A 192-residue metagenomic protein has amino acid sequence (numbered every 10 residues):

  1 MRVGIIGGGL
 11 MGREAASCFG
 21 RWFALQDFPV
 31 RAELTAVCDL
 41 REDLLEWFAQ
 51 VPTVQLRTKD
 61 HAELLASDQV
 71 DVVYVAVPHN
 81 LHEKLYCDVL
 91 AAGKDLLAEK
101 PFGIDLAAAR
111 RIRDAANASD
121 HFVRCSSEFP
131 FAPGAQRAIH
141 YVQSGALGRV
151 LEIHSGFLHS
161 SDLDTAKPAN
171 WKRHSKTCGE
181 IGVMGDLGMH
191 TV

Functional and structural regions predicted by a protein language model:
M1-P52: N-terminal Rossmann-like dinucleotide-binding module
R13, E83, M189: Residues forming the Rossmann-fold NAD(P)(H) cofactor-binding site
A32-A36, V54, D71-V73, I181: Short active-site oxyanion
A36-C38, T58, Y74, L151-H154: Residues embedded in well-ordered beta-strands within globular domains across many folds
Q55-H61: Conserved SAM-binding strand-loop segment of SAM-dependent methyltransferases
L65, V72, P78-H79, E83-F131 (+1 more regions): Beta-strand-loop-alpha-helix segment that lines the small-molecule cofactor/substrate pocket of alpha/beta enzymes
F129-V192: Predominantly a Rossmann-like dinucleotide-binding segment in NAD(P)-dependent oxidoreductases
